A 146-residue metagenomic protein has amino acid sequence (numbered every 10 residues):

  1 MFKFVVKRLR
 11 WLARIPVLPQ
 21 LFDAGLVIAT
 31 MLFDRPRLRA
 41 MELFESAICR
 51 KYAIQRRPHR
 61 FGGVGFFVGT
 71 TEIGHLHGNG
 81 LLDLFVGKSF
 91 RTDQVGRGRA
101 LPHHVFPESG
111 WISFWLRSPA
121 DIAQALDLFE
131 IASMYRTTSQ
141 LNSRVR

Functional and structural regions predicted by a protein language model:
M1-R146: Charge-dense, helix-prone N-terminal extensions
